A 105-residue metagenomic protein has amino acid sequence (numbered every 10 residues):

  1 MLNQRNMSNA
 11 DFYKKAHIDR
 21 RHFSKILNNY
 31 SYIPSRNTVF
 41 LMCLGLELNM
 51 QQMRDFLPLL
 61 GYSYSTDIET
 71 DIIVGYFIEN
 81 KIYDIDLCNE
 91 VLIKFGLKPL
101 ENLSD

Functional and structural regions predicted by a protein language model:
M1, K15, I26, F56: Residues in the recognition helix of alpha-helical DNA-binding motifs
M1-S8, D86-D105: A short, Lys/Arg-rich alpha-helix, primarily the initiator
L2, Y13, C43: The alpha-helix within a helix-turn-helix
N6-K25: Short alpha-helical DNA-recognition segment
S8, D19, S35, E47-Q52 (+1 more regions): Helix N-cap / loop-to-helix initiation motif
D19, Y30, L60-S63: The DNA-recognition helices of helix-turn-helix-type DNA-binding domains
Y30-L44: Short, basic-rich loop-to-helix N-cap that marks the start of a DNA-contacting helix
R54-I82, L103: Short, charged recognition helix plus adjacent turn of helix-turn-helix-like nucleic-acid-binding domains
